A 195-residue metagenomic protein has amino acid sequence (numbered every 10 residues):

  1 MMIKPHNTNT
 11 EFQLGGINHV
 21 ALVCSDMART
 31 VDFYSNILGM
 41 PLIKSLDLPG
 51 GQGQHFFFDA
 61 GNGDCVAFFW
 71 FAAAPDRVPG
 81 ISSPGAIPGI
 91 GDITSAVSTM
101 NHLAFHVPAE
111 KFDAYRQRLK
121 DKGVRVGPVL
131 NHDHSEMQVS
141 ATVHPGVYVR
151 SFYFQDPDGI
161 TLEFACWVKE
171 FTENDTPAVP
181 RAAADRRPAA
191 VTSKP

Functional and structural regions predicted by a protein language model:
M2-F12: A detector for short, charged/polar N-terminal pre-domain segments
I3, M27-A28, P84-P157, P180-P195: Vicinal oxygen chelate
V23-P75: Core segments of cupin and vicinal oxygen chelate
L48-P49, H132-H134, V168: Conserved beta-strand edge residues that scaffold enzyme active sites
F57-D64, P79-P88, I93-T94: Active-site-adjacent scaffolding segments
R77-G80, K169-A183: A short, polar/charged loop-to-alpha-helix boundary motif
I160: Conserved Rossmann-like nucleotide-cofactor binding loop
